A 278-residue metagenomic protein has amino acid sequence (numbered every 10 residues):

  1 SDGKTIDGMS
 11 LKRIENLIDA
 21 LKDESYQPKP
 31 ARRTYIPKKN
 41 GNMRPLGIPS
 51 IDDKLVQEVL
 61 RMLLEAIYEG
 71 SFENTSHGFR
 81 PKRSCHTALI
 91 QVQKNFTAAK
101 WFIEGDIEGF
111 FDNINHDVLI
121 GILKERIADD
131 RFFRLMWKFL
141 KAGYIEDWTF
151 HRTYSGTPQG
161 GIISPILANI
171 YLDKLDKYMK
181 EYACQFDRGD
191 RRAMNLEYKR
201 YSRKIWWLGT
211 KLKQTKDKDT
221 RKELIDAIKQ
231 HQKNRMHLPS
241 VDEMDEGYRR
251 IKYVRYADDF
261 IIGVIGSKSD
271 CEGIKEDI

Functional and structural regions predicted by a protein language model:
S1-I278: Non-catalytic terminal/accessory segments
